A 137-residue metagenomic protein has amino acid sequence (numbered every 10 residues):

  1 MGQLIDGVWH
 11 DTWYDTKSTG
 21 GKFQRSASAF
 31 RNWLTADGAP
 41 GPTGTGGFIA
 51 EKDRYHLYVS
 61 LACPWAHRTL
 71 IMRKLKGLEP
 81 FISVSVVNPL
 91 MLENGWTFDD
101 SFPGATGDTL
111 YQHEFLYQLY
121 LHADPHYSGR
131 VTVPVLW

Functional and structural regions predicted by a protein language model:
M1-I49, D53: N-terminal regions that are enriched for targeting/export leaders and immediately downstream pro/stem segments
W13-Y14, G41-G95: Local sequence-structure signature of Cys/Sec-based thiol-disulfide redox active-site neighborhoods
K17, A50-R54, D99-G107: A generic short-segment signal for beta-strand/edge and adjacent turn/coil regions
S26, W33, D37, F81 (+2 more regions): Surface-exposed loop/turn and secondary-structure junction residues enriched for glycine/proline
F30, L57, R73, V84 (+2 more regions): Generic structural hydrophobic/aromatic packing signal, biased to beta-strands
T97-T106, L110-W137: Structural micro-motif
